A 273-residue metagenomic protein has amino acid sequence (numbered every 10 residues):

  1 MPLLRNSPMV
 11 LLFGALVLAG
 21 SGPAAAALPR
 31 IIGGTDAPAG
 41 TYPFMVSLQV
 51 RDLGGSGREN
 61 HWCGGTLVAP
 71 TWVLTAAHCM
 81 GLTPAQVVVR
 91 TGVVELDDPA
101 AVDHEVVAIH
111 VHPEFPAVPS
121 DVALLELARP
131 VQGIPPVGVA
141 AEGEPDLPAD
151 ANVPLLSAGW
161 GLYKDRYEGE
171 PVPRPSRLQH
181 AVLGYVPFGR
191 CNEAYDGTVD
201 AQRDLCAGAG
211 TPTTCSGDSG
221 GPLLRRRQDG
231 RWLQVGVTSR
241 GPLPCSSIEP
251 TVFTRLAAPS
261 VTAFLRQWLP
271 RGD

Functional and structural regions predicted by a protein language model:
M1-V10: Bacterial N-terminal signal peptides that target proteins for export
V10-A19: Bacterial N-terminal signal peptides
G22-A26: Sec/Tat signal peptide C-region and signal peptidase I cleavage site
T41-H61, P130-V139, Q179-G221, L233-V237 (+1 more regions): Active-site region of chymotrypsin-like
V46, H61-M80, V88, R174-Y185 (+1 more regions): C-terminal subregion of chymotrypsin/trypsin-like serine protease catalytic domains
L48-R51, V73-A76, G81-F115, R190: Conserved H-D interstitial segment of serine endopeptidase catalytic domains
R51-L53, H78-G81, G92-D97, A128-G133 (+6 more regions): Acidic glycine-/aspartate-rich tracts in secreted/extracellular proteins
P119-G210, P259-L265: Chymotrypsin/trypsin-fold serine protease catalytic domain
